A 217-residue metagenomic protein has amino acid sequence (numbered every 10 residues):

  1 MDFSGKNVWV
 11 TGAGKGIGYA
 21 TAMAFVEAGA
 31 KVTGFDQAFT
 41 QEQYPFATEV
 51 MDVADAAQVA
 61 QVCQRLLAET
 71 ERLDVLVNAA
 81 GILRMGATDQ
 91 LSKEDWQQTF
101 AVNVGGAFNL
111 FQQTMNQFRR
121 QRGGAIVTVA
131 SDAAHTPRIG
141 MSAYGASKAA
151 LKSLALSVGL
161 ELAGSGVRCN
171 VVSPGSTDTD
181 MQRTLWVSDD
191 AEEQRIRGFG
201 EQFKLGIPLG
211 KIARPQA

Functional and structural regions predicted by a protein language model:
A79-R84: Conserved NAD(P)H cofactor-binding loop of Rossmann-fold oxidoreductase domains
A87-T88, D95-Q97, F203: Substrate-binding pocket helix/loop in short-chain dehydrogenase/reductase
D89, T136-S142, G164-S165, G210: Active-site loop immediately N-terminal to the catalytic Tyr-X3-Lys motif of short-chain dehydrogenase/reductase
L91, P137-G145, S157, L185: Active-site loop-to-helix junction immediately N-terminal to the catalytic Tyr of the SDR YXXXK motif in Rossmann-fold
F111, S147: Active-site helix of classical SDR
N116, L160-E161: Alpha-helical segment proximal to the catalytic Tyr-Lys
S131: Residue(s) in the substrate-gating loop at a strand-loop-helix junction that position the organic substrate next
